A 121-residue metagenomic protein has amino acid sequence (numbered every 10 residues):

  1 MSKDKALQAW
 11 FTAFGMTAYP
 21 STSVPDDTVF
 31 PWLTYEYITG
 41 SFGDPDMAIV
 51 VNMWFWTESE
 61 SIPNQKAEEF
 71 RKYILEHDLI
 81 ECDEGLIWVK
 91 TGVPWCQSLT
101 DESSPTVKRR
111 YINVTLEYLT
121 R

Functional and structural regions predicted by a protein language model:
M1-T22, D27, E36-R121: Charged, amphipathic alpha-helical segments and their flanking helix caps
